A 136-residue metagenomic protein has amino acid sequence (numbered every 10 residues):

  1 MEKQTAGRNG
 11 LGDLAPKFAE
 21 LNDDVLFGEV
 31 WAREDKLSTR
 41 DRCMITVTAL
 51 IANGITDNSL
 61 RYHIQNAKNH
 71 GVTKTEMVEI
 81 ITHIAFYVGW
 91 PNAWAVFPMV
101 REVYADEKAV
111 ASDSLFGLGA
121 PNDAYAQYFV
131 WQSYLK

Functional and structural regions predicted by a protein language model:
M1-D41, N69, A93-K136: Acidic, glycine/proline-rich low-complexity segments that act as flexible tails and inter-domain linkers
K17, V47, I51-T56: Alpha-helical bundle segments that constitute or directly flank the non-heme di-iron/ferroxidase center
E20-D24, G54-L60: Short acidic alpha-helix initiation/capping motifs at coil-to-helix transition points, especially at protein N-termini
D35-C43, N53-D57, V72-V78, V88 (+1 more regions): Short, low-complexity cationic-aromatic patches
D41-L50, L60, I64, I80-I81: Short, structured motif recognition centered on aromatic/hydrophobic residues
T48, I80-I84, M99, V103: Short acidic/histidine-centered micro-motifs embedded in hydrophobic/aromatic stretches that mark compact functional
T56-Y62, I84-M99: Short amphipathic alpha-helical segments at helix boundaries and their inter-helical linkers
H63-G71: Short secondary-structure subsegments characteristic of cysteine-rich extracellular domains
